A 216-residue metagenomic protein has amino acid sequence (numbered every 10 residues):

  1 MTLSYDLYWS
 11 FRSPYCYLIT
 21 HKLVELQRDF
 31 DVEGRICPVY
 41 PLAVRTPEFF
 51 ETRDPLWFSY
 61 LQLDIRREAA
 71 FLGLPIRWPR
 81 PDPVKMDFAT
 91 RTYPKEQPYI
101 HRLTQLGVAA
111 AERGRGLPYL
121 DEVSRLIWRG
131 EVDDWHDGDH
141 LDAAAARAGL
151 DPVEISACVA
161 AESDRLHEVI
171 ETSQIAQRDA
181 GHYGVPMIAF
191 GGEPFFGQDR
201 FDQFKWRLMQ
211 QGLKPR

Functional and structural regions predicted by a protein language model:
L3-Y5, Y15-F30, P118-R216: C-terminal cap of thioredoxin/glutaredoxin-like
Y8-R12: Aromatic-flanked redox-active Cys/Sec active sites in thiol-based oxidoreductases, especially the WC-centered
Y17-I127: Structural alpha/beta surface segment adjacent to cysteine/selenocysteine redox centers across thiol/disulfide enzymes
